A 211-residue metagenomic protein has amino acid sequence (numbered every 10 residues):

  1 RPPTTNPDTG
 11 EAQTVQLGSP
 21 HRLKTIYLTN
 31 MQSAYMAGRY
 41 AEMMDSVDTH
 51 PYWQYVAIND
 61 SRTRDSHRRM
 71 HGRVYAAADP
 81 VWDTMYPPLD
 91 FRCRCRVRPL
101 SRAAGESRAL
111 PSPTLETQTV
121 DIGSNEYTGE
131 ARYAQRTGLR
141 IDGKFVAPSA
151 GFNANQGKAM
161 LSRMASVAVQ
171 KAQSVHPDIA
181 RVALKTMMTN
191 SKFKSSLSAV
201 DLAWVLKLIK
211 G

Functional and structural regions predicted by a protein language model:
R1-D90, L100-G211: Domain-core detector
R94-R98: Extended alpha-helical oligomerization segments
